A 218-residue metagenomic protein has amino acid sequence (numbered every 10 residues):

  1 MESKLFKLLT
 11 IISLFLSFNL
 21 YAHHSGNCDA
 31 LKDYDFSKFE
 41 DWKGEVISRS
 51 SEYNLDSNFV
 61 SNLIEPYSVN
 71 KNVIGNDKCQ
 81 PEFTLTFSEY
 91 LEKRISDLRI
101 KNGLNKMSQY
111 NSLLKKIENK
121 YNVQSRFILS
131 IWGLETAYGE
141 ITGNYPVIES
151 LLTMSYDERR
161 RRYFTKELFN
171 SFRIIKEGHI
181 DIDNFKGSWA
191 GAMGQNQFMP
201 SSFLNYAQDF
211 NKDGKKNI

Functional and structural regions predicted by a protein language model:
M1-L9: Bacterial N-terminal signal peptides that target proteins for export
L9-N19: Bacterial N-terminal signal peptides
L16, Y34-S37, L85, F198: Alpha-helical structural elements
A22-H24: Boundary at the C-terminal end of the N-terminal hydrophobic targeting segment
N27-V69: N-terminal mature-domain "stem" immediately C-terminal to a signal peptide or N-terminal signal-anchor/transmembrane
N54-I218: Catalytic glycan-binding domains that act on GlcNAc-containing polysaccharides
